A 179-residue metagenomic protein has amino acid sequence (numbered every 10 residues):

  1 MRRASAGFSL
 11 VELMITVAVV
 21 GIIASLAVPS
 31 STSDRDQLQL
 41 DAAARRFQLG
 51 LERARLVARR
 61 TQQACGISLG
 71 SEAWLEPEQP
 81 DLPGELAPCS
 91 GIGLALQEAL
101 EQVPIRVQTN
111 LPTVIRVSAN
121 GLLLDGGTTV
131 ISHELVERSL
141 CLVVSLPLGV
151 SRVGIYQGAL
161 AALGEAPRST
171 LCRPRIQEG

Functional and structural regions predicted by a protein language model:
M1-F8: N-terminal leader/signal peptides at the extreme start of proteins
R2, M14, I22, L26-R45 (+4 more regions): N-terminal helix-rich module
F8-M14: Extreme N-terminal segment that seeds HTH/winged-HTH DNA-binding domains in transcriptional regulators
